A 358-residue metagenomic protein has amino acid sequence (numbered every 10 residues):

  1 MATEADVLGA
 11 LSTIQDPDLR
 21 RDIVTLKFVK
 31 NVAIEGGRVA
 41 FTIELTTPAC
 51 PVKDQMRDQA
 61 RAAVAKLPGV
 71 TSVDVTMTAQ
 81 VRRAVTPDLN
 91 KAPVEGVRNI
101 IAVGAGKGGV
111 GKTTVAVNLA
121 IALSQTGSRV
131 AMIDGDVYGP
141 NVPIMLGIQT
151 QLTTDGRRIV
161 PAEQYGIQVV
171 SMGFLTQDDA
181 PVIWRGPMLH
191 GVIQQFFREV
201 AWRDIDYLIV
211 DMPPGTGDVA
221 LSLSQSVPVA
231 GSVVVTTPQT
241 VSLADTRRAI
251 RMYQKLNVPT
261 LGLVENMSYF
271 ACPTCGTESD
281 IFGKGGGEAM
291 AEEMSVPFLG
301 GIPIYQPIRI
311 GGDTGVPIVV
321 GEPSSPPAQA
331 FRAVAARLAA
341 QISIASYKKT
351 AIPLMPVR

Functional and structural regions predicted by a protein language model:
M1-K30: N-proximal, solvent-exposed amphipathic alpha-helical segments enriched in charged/polar residues
T25-F28, A33-V39, T46-G104, A335 (+3 more regions): Extreme N-terminal, non-catalytic leader segments that precede Walker-type/kinase nucleotide-binding cores
A49-P51, L175-M188, V234-V241: Flexible beta-alpha connector loops of hexameric P-loop NTPases
N99-V137, T246, I250: Walker A/P-loop phosphate-binding motif and the immediately C-terminal alpha-helix
L123-W184, H190-F197: Phosphate-binding loop that captures ATP/GTP phosphates
V170, I193, M212, Q225 (+1 more regions): Glycine-rich phosphate-binding loops of nucleotide-dependent enzymes
E199-W202, D206-Y207, P213-T314: Conserved catalytic-core segment of NTP-binding enzymes
T314-S325: C-terminal boundary of histidine-terminating zinc-finger modules
